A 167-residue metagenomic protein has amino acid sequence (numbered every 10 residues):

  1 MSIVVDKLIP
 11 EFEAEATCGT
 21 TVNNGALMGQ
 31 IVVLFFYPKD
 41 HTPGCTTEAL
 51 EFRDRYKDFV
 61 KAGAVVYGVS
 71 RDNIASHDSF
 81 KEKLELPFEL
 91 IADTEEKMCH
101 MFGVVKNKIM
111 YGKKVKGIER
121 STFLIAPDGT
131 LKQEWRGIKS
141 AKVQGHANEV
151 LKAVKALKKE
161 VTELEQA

Functional and structural regions predicted by a protein language model:
M1-A167: Chalcogenol-based redox active-site neighborhoods
